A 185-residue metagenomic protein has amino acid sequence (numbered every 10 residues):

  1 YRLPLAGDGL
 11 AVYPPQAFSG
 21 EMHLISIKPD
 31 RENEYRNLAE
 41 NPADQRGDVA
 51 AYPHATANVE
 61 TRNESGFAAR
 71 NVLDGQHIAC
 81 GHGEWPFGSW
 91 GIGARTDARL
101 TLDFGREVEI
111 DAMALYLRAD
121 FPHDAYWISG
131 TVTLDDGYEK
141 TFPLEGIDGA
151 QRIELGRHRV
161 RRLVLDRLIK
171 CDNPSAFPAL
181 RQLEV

Functional and structural regions predicted by a protein language model:
P4-D103, P122-D124: Disordered, acidic Ser/Thr/Pro-rich linker "stalks" and the adjacent N-terminal cap of the next globular domain
A79-V185: Aromatic, loop-rich ligand-recognition surfaces of beta-strand-rich domains
